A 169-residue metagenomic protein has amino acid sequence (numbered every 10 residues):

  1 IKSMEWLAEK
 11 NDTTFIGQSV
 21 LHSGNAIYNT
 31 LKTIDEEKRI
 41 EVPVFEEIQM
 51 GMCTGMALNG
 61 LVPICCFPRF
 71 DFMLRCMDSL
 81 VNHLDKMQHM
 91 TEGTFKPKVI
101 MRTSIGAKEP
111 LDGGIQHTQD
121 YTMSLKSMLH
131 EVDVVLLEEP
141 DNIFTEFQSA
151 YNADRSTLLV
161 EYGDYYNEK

Functional and structural regions predicted by a protein language model:
I1-N167: Thiamine diphosphate
